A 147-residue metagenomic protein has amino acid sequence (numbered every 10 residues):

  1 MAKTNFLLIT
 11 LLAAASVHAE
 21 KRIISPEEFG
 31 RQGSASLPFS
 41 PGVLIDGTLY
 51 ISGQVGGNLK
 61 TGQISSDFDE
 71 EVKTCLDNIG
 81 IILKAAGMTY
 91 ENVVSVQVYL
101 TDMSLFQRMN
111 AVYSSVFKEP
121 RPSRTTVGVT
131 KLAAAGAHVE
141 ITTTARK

Functional and structural regions predicted by a protein language model:
M1: Surface-exposed binding/hinge segments that line and control ligand-binding clefts or catalytic entry sites
T4-L11, V17-D77, I81-V94, L100-K147: N-terminal presequence-like segments and the immediate start of the first folded domain
